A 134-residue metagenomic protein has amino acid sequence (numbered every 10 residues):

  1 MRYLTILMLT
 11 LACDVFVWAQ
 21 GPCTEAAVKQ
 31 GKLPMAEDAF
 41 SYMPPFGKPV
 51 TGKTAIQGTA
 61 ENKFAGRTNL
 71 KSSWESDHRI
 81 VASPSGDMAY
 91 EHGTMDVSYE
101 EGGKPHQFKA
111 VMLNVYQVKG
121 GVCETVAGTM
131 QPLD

Functional and structural regions predicted by a protein language model:
M1-L4: Positively charged n-region of N-terminal signal peptides that target proteins for export
T10, V15-P34: Short, low-complexity N-terminal intrinsically disordered segments enriched in polar/charged residues
D14, A26, Q30, K63 (+4 more regions): Polar/charged side chains located within well-ordered beta-strands of beta-rich proteins
G21, G58-G102: Surface-exposed, charged secondary-structure patches
K29-M43, T54: Short, well-ordered alpha-helical segments enriched in acidic and aromatic residues
F40-T51, A65-N69: A short gly/proline-enriched turn/hairpin at secondary-structure junctions
F46-P49, D96-S98, Q131-D134: Solvent-exposed loop/turn segments at secondary-structure junctions within structured extracellular/periplasmic domains
K109-D134: Short beta-strand edge/turn micro-motifs at domain boundaries
